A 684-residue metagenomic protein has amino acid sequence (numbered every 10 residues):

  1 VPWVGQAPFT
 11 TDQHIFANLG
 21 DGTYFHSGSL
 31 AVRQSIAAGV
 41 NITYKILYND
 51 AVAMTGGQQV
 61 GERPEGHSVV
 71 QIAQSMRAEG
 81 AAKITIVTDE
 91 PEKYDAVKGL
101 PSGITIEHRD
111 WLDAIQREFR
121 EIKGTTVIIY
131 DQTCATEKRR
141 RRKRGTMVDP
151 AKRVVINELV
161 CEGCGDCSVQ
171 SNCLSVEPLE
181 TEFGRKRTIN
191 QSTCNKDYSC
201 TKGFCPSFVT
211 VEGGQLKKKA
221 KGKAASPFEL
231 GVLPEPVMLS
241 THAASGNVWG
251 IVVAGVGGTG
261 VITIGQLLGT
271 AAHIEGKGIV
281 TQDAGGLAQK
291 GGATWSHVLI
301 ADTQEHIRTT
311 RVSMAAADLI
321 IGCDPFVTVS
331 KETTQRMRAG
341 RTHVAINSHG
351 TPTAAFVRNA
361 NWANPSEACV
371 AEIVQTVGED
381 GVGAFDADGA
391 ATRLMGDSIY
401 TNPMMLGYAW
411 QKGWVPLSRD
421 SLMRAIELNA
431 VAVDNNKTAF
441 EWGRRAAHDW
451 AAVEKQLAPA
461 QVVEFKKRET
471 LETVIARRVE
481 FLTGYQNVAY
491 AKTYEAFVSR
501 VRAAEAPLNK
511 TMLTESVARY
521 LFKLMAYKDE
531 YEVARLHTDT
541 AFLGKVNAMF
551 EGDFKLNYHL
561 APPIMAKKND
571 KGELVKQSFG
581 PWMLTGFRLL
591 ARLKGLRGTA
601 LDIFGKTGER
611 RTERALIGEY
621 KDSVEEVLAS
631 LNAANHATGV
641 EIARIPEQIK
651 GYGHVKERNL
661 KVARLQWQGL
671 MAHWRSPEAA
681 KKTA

Functional and structural regions predicted by a protein language model:
V1-T126: Thiamine diphosphate
D12-H26, I42-I46, G250-G258, V312 (+2 more regions): A short, small-residue-rich loop immediately preceding and capping a beta-strand
S27-A31, A37, M54-V60, D95-P101 (+8 more regions): Short acidic, glycine/serine/threonine-rich loops at helix termini
V52-E65, D95-I104, G145-L159, L179-S192 (+3 more regions): Short beta-alpha connecting loops at secondary-structure transitions that line or flank enzyme active sites
E65-V70, S75, A82-K83, T210 (+6 more regions): Active-site cofactor/cluster-binding pocket
P101-H108, A114-N172, L417, S421: Glycine/aspartate-rich loop-and-adjacent alpha/beta segment that forms the canonical ThDP
Y130-T133, E137-R144, E162-A220: Iron-sulfur cluster-binding cysteine motifs and their immediate structural context in ferredoxin-like electron-transfer
M423-A684: Active-site loops and adjacent core secondary-structure elements that bind or stabilize anionic groups
